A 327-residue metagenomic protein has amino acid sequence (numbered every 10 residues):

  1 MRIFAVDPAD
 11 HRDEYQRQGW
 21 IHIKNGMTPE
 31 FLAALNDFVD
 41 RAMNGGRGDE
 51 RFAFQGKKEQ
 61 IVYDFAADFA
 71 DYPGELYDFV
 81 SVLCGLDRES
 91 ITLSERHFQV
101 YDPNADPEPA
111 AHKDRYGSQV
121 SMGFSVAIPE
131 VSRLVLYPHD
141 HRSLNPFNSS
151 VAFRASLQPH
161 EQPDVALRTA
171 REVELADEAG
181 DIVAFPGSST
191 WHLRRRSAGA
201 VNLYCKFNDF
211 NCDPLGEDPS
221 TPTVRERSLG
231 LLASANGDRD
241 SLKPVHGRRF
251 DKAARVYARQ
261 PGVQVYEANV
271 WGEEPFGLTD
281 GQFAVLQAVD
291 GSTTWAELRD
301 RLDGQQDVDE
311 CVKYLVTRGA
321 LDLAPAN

Functional and structural regions predicted by a protein language model:
M1-L86: Non-heme Fe(II)/2-oxoglutarate
L86-H97: A short coil-to-beta-strand element that immediately follows conserved catalytic motifs
P103-I182: Catalytic core of non-heme Fe(II) oxygenases with the double-stranded beta-helix
M122, F283-Q287, R299, V312: Hydrophobic residues on short alpha-helical segments
P159-D240: Catalytic core of Fe(II)/2-oxoglutarate
G216-Q287, D309, A324-N327: Acidic, low-complexity/disordered tracts enriched in E/D and polar residues
G281, L302-T317: Short amphipathic alpha-helical interaction segments
V289-L302: Short acidic, hydrophobic short linear motifs in intrinsically disordered regions
